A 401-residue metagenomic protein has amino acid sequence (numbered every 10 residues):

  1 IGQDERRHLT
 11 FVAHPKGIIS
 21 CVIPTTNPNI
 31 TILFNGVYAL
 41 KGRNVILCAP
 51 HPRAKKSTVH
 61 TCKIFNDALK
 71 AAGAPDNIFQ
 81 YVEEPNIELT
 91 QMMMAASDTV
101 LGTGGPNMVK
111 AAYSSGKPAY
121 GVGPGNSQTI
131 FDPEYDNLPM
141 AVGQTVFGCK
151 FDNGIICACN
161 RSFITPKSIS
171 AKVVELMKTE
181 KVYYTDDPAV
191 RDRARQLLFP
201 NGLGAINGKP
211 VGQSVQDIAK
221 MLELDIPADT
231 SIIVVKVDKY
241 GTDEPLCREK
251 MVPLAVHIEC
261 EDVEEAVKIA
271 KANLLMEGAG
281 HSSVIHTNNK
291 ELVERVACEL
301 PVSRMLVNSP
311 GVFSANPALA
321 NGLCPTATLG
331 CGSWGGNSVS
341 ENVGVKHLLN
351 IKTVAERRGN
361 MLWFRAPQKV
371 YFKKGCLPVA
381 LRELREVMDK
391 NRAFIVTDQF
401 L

Functional and structural regions predicted by a protein language model:
G2-P139: Rossmann-like NAD(P) dinucleotide-binding subdomain of oxidoreductase/dehydrogenase enzymes
S20-V22, V252-V256, R357-G375: Acidic/glycine-enriched edge-of-secondary-structure segments
P24, H51, N288, T397-D398: Cofactor-binding loop segments of dinucleotide-utilizing enzymes, especially the Rossmann-like FAD- and NAD(P)+-binding
L33-F34, Y38-K41, V109-G241: ALDH superfamily catalytic-core signature
Y81-E84, V235-K236, H257-E261, V370-L377: Short acidic-hydrophobic, aromatic-tinged amphipathic segments that line or gate anion-handling sites
L224-N360: Conserved C-terminal structural/oligomerization subdomain of aldehyde/semialdehyde dehydrogenase
M361-L401: ATP/NTP phosphate-donor binding region
